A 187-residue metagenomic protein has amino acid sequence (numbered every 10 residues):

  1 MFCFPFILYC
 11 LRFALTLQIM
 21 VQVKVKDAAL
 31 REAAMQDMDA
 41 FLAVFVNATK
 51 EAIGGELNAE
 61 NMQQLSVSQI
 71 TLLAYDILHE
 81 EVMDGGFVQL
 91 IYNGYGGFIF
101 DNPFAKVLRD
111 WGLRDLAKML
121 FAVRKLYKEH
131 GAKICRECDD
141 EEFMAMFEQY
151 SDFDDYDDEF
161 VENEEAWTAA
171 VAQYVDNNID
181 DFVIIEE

Functional and structural regions predicted by a protein language model:
V21-V88, Y92-F100, V107-E187: Extended, alpha-helix-rich binding/interface surfaces that flank or overlap catalytic cores and mediate recognition
